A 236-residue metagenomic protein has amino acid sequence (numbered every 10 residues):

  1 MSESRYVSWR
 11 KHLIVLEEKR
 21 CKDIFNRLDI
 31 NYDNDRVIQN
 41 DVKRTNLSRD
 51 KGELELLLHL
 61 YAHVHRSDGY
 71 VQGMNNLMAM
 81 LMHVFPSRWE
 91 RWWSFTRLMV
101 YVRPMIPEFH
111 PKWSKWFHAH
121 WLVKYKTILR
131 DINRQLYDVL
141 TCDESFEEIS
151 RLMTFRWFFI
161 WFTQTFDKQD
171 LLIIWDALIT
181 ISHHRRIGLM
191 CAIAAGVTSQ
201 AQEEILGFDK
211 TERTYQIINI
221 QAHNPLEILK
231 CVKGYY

Functional and structural regions predicted by a protein language model:
M1-Y236: Helix-rich, well-folded core regions that mediate interactions or catalysis
